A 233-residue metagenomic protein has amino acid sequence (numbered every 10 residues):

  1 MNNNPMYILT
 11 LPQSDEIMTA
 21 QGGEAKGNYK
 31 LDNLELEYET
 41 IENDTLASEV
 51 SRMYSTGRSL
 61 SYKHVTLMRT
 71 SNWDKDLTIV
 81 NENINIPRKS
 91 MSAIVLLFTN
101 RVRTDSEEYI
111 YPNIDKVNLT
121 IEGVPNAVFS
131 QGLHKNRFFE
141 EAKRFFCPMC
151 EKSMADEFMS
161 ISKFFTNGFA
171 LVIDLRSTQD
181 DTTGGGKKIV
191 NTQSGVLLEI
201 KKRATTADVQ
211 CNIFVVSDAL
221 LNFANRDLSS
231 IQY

Functional and structural regions predicted by a protein language model:
M1-Y233: Flexible assembly/topogenesis modules
